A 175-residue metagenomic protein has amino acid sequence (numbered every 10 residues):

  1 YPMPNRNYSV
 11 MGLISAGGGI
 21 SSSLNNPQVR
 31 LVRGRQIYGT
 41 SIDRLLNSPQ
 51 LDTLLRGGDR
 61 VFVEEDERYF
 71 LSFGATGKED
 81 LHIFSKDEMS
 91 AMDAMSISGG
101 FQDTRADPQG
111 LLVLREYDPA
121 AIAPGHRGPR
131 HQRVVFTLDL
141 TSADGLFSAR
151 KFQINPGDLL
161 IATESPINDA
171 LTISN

Functional and structural regions predicted by a protein language model:
Y1-N175: Ser/Thr/Pro/Gly-biased, low-complexity, turn-/loop-rich segments that often occur immediately after N-terminal
